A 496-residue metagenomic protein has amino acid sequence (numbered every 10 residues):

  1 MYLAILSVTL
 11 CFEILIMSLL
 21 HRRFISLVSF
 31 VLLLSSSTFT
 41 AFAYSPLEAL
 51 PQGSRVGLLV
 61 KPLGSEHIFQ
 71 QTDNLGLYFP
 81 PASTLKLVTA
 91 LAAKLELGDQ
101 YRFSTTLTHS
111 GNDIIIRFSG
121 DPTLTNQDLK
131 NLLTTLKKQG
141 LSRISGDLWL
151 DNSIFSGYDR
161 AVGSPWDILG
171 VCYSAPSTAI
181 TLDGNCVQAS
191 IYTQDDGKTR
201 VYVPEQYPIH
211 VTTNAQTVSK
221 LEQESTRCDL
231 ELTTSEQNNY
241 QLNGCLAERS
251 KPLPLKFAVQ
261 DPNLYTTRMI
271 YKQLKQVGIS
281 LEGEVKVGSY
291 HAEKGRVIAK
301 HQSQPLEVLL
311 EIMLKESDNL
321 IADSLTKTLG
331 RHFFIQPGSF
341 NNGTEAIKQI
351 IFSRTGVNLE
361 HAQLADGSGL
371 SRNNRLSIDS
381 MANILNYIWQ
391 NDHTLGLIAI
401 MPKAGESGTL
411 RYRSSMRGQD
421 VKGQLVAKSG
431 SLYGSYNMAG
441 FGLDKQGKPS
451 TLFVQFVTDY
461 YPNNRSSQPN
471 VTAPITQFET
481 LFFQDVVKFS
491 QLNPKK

Functional and structural regions predicted by a protein language model:
L3-L6: Short hydrophobic targeting helices and cationic amphipathic motifs that mediate membrane/organellar targeting
S18-V28: Bacterial N-terminal signal peptides that target proteins for export
V28-S36: Bacterial N-terminal signal peptides
A41-G64, I68-P80, L97-Q100, T134-L141: Beta-lactamase-like hydrolase cores
S45-L47, E96-L359, D485-K495: Conserved serine DD-peptidase/penicillin-binding transpeptidase domain and beta-lactam-recognizing active-site
F69-T72, T326, G330-K495: Small-residue-rich helix-loop
F79-A93: Active/ligand-binding-proximal structured segments within catalytic/core domains that scaffold catalytic residues
